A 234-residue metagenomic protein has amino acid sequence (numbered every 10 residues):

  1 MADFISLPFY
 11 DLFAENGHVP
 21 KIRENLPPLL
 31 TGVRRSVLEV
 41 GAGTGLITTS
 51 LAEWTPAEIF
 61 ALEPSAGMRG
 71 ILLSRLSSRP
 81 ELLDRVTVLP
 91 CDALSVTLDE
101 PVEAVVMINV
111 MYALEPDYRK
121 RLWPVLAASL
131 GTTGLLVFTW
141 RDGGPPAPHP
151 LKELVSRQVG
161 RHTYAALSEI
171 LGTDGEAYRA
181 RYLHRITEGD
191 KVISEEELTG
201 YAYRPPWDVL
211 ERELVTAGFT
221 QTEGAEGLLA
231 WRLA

Functional and structural regions predicted by a protein language model:
M1-R34: Conserved class I S-adenosyl-L-methionine
R34-G43: Conserved class I S-adenosyl-L-methionine
L51-R85, P90-L94: Class I SAM-dependent methyltransferase SAM/SAH-binding core
V106: A conserved beta-strand element that flanks and buttresses the S-adenosyl-L-methionine
K120-T132: A short glycine-rich, Lys/Arg-flanked "PGG" loop and its adjoining helix->strand segment in the class I
T139-P205: SAM-dependent methyltransferase
Y203-A234: C-terminal lobe and adjacent flexible extensions of AdoMet/dcAdoMet transferase-like proteins
